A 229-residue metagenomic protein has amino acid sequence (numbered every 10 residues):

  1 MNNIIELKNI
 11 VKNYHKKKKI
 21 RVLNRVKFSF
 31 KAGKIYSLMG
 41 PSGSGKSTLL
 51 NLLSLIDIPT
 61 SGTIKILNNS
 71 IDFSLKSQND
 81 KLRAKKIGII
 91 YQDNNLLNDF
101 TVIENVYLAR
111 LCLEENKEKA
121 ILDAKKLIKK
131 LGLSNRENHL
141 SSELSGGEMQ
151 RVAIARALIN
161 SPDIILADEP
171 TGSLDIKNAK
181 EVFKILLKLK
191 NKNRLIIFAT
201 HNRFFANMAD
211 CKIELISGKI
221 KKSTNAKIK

Functional and structural regions predicted by a protein language model:
M39-P41: The feature captures the beta-strand-to-loop junction immediately N-terminal to the Walker
S54: Helix-to-loop junction immediately C-terminal to a conserved catalytic motif
G62-F73: Conserved ABC transporter NBD signature motif
F100-L108: Short coil-to-helix segment of the ABC ATPase nucleotide-binding domain corresponding to the Q-loop/switch region
L140-L144, E148-M149: Conserved ABC ATPase signature
I159-D163: A short, proline-enriched helix->beta-strand linker immediately N-terminal to the Walker B motif in ABC-type P-loop
I165-D168: Catalytic Walker B motif of ABC-type/P-loop ATPase nucleotide-binding domains
